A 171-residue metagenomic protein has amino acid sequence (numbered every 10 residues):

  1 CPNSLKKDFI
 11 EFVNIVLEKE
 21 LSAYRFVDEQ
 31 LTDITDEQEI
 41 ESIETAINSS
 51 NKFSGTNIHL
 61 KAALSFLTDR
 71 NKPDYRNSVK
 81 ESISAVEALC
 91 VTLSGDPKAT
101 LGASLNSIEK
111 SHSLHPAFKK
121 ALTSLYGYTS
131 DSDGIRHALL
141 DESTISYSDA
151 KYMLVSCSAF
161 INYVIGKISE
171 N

Functional and structural regions predicted by a protein language model:
C1-G55: Internal, Lys/Arg-enriched amphipathic helical interaction segments that engage polyanionic partners
L5-D8, E20-S22, N71, L122-S124 (+1 more regions): A general marker of short, structured functional hotspots
K7, K61, R76, K80-I83 (+3 more regions): Non-catalytic, well-ordered alpha-helical scaffold segments
L17-E20, Y24-D28, N71, L93-P97 (+2 more regions): Long, hydrophobic, amphipathic alpha-helical segments used as structural scaffolds
L31-K119: Long, positively charged binding patches that form subdomain-scale interaction surfaces for polyanionic ligands
L101-N171: Long, charged low-complexity segments
